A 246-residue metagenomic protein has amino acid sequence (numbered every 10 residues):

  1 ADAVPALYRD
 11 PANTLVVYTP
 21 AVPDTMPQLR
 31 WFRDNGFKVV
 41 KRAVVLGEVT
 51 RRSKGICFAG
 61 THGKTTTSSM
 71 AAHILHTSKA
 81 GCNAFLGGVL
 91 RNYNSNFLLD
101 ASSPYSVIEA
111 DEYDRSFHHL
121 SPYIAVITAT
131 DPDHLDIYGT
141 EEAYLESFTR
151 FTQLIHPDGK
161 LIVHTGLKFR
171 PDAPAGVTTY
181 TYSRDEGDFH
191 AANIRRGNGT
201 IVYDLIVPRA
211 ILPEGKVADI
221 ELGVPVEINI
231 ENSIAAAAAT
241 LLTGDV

Functional and structural regions predicted by a protein language model:
P5-P11, P20-T165, F169-T178, I234-T243: Phosphate-binding loop of NTP-binding sites
T14, Y138-L145, A175-V246: Adenine nucleotide phosphate-binding catalytic loops in nucleotide-utilizing enzymes
